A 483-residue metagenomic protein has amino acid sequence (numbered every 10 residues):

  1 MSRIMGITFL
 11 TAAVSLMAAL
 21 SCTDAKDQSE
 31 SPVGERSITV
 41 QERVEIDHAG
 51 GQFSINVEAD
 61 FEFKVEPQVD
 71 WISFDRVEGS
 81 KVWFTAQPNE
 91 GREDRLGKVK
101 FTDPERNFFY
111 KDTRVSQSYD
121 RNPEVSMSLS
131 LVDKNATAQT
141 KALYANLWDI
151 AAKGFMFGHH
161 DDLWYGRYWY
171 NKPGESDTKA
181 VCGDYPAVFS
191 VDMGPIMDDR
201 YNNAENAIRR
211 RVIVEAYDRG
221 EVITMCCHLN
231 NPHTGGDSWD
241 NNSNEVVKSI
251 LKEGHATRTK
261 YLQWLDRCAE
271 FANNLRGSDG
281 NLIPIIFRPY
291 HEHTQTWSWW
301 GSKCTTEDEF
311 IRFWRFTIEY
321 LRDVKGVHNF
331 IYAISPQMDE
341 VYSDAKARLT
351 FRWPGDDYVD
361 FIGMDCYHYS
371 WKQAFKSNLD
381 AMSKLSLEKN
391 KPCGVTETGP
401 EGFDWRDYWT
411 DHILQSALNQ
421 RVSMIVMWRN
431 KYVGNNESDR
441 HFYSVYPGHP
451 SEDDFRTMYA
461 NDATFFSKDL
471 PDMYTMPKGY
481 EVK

Functional and structural regions predicted by a protein language model:
A18-R43, F108-N122: Bacterial Sec-dependent N-terminal signal peptides
N56-W83: Surface-exposed binding patches on compact interaction domains or structured appendages
E93-E105: A short beta-strand micro-motif common to beta-rich folds, especially ectodomain repeats
Y119-G194, D199, N203-N206, H412 (+2 more regions): N-terminal module-boundary/linker segments of secreted carbohydrate-active enzymes
F155-D162, P392-K483: Substrate-binding cleft of secreted/luminal carbohydrate-active enzymes
H159-H160, P284, R288-Y290, W314-A347 (+2 more regions): Aromatic-lined carbohydrate-recognition surfaces of secreted/lumenal glycan-active proteins
F189, R348-K372, W428: Aromatic- and acid-rich polysaccharide-binding/catalytic face of secreted or lumenal carbohydrate-active enzymes
D199-E319, D323, V327: Substrate-binding cleft of extracellular glycoside hydrolase catalytic domains
